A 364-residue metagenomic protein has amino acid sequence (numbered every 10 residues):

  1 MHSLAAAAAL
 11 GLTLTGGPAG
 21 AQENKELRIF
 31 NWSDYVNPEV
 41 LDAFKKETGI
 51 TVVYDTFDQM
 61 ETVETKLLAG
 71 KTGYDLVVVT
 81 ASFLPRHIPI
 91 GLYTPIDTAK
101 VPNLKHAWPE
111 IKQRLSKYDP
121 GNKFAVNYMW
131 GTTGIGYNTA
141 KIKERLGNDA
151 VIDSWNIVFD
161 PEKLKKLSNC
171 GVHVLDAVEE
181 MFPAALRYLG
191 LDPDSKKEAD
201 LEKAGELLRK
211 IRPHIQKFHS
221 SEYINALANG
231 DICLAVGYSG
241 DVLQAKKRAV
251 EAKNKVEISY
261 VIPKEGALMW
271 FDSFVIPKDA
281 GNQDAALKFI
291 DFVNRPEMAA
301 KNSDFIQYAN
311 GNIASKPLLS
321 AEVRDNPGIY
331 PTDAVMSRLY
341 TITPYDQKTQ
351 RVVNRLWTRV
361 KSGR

Functional and structural regions predicted by a protein language model:
Q22-H87: Early extracytoplasmic/lumenal segment of secretory-pathway proteins
D75-V79, Q216-K217, C233-Y238: Paired acidic/hydrophobic, glycine-rich loop segments that form the ligand-binding mouth/hinge of periplasmic-binding
V78, L84-H214, H219-A228: Extracytoplasmic ligand-binding site segments that recognize negatively charged/polar headgroups
F83-R86, L234-K255: A ligand-binding cleft/hinge motif common to bilobed small-molecule-binding domains
T94-K105, A252-L268, P277-A280: Short beta-strand->loop
L201-K210, Q216, N254-V275: Periplasmic-binding protein-like
N225, D333-R364: Conserved C-terminal helix/tail region of periplasmic/extracytoplasmic solute-binding proteins
D272, P277-R338: Mature extracytoplasmic/periplasmic domains
